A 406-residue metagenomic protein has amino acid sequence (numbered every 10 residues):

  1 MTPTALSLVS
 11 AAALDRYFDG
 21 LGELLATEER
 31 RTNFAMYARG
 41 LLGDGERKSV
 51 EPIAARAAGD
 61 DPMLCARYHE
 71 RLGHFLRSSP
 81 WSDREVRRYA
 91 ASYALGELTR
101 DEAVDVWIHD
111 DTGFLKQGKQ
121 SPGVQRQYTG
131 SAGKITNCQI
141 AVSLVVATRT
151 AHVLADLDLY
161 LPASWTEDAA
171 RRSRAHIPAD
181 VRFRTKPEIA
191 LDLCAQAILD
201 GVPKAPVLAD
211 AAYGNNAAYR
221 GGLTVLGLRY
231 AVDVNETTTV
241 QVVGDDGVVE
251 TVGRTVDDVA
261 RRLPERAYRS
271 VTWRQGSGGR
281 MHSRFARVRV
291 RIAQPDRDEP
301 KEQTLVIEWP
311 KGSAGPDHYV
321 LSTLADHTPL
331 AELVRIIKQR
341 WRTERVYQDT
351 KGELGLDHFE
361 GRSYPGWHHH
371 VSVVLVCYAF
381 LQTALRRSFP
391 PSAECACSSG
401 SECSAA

Functional and structural regions predicted by a protein language model:
T2-L208, A212-V232, E236, D246 (+2 more regions): Conserved, well-structured functional cores that handle cations and Mg-NTP chemistry
L41-G45, A57, L76-S79, L324 (+3 more regions): Generic structural signal for hydrophobic core residues of well-folded globular domains
K119, Y347-L354: Active-site-adjacent bridging/hinge elements
H152-R171, A175, A179, A231-N235 (+1 more regions): An anionic, glycine-rich sequence signature occurring as long contiguous blocks
S322, L330-I337, G352-H368, S388: Short, solvent-exposed helix-loop connector elements
E344, V376: Hydrophobic, well-ordered secondary-structure elements that form the walls of internal hydrophobic environments
F380-A406: Conserved nucleotidyltransferase catalytic core and NTase-mimicking acidic/glycine-rich helix/loop elements in nucleic
